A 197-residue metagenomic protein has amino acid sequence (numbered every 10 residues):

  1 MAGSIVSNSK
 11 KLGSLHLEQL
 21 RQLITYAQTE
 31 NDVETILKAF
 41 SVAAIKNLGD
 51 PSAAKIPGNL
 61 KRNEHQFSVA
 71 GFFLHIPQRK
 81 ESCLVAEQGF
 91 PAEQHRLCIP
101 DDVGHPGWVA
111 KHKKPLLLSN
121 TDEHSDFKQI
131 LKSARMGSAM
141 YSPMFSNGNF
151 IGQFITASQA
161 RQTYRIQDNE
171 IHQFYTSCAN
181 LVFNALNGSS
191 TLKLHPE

Functional and structural regions predicted by a protein language model:
M1-K46, A185-E197: Signal-transmission linkers at sensory-effector interfaces
Y26-C83: Helix-loop-beta substructure at the N-terminus of cytosolic sensory domains that couple signal/ligand detection
N63-Q66, I130-M136: Short loop/turn motifs at secondary-structure junctions and domain boundaries
H75-Q129: Regulatory sensory and allosteric helical modules in signal-transduction proteins and certain transcription factors
Q78-R79, F145-F150, Q159, V182 (+1 more regions): Flexible loop/coil segments at beta-strand boundaries within sensory signal-transduction domains
G89-F90, Q153-T163: Short beta-strand-to-loop transition segments that serve as allosteric relay/switch motifs in sensory/regulatory domains
S138-F145: A short, aliphatic-rich beta-strand micro-motif
S146, Y164-N184, S190-L194: Amphipathic alpha-helical "output/dimerization" segments
